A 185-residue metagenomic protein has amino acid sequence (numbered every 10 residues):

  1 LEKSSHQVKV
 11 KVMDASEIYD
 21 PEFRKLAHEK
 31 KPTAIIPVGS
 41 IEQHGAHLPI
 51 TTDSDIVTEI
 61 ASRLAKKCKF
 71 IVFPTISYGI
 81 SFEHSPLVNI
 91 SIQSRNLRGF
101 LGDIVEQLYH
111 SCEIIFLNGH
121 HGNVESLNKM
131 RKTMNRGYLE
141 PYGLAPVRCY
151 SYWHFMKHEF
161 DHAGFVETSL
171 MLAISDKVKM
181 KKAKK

Functional and structural regions predicted by a protein language model:
E2-K185: Extended, histidine- and acidic-residue-enriched regions that form the cofactor-binding/catalytic faces
